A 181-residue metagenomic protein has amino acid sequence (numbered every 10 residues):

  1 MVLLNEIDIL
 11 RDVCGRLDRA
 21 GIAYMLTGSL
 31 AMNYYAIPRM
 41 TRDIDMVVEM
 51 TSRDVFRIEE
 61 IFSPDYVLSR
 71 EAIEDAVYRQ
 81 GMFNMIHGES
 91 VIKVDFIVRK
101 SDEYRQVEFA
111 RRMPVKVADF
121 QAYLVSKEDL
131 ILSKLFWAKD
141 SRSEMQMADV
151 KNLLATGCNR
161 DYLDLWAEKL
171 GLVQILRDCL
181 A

Functional and structural regions predicted by a protein language model:
M1-A181: Compositionally biased terminal segments of proteins
